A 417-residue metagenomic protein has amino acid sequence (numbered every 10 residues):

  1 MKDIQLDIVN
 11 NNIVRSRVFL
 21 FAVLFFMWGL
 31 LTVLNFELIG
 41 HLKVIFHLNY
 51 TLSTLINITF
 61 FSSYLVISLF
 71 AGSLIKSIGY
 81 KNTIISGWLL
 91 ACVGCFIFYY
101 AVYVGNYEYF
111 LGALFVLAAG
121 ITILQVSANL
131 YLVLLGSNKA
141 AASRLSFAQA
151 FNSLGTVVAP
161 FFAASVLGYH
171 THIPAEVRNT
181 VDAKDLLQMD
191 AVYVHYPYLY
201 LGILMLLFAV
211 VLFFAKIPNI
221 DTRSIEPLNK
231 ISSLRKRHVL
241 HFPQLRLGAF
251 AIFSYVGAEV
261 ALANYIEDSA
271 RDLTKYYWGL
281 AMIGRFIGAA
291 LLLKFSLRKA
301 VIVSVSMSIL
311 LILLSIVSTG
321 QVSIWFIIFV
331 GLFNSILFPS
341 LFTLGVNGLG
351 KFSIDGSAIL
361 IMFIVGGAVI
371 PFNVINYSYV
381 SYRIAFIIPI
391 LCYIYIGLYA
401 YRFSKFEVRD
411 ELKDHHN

Functional and structural regions predicted by a protein language model:
K2-Q5, A209-K216, I387-N417: Multi-pass alpha-helical transporter architecture, strongest for 12-TM Major Facilitator/SLC carriers used
S16-V44, A128-N129, A159, L262-E267: Extracytoplasmic
N35-I39, A159-P160, A164-G168, H238-Y276: Extracytoplasmic gate region of multi-pass secondary transporters
L55-S73, K275-G288, G366: Central cavity-lining transmembrane alpha-helices of secondary-active solute carriers, predominantly the Major
L89-V104, S306-T319: C-terminal ends and interior cores of transmembrane alpha-helices in multi-pass membrane transporters/permeases
Y107-S127, V322-L337: Hydrophobic core of transmembrane alpha-helices in multi-pass small-molecule transporters, especially MFS/SLC-type
I121, A140-P174, A358-P371: Glycine-rich segments within core transmembrane alpha-helices of 12-TM secondary carriers
I123-S137, S335-G350: Intracellular juxtamembrane helix-capping segments at the cytosolic ends of symmetry-related transmembrane helices
